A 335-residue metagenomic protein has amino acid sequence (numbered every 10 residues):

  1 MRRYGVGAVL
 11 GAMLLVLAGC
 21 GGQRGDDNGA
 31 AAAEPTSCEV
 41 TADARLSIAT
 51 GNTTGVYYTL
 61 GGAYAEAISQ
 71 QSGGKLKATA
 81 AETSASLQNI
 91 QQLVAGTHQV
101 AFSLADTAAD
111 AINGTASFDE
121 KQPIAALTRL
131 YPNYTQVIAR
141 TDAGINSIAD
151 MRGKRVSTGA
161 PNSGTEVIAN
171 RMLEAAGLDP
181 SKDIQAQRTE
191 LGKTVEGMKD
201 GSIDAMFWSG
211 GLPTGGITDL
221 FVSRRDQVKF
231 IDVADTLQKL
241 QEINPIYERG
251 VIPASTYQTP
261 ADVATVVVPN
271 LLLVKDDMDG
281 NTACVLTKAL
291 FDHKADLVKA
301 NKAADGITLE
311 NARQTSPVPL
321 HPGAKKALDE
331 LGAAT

Functional and structural regions predicted by a protein language model:
M1-L10: Bacterial N-terminal signal peptides that target proteins for export
V16-G19: C-terminal motif of bacterial Sec signal peptides marking the signal peptidase cleavage site
G21-R24: Bacterial signal peptide processing site
R45-Q71, L76, A80, P132-D200 (+4 more regions): Bilobed "Venus flytrap"/periplasmic-binding protein-like clamshell domains and structurally analogous long
H98-Y131, T214: Acidic, polar ligand-binding/catalytic clefts
A105-T107, N113-S117, A143, P180-L272: Pocket-lining segment of extracytoplasmic ligand-binding domains
Y134-I145, I243, V268-T282: A bilobed periplasmic-binding-protein/Venus flytrap-type ligand-binding module shared by bacterial periplasmic
K193, D200, G210-P245, P269 (+1 more regions): An extracytoplasmic/periplasmic, membrane-proximal ligand-sensing/linker region
